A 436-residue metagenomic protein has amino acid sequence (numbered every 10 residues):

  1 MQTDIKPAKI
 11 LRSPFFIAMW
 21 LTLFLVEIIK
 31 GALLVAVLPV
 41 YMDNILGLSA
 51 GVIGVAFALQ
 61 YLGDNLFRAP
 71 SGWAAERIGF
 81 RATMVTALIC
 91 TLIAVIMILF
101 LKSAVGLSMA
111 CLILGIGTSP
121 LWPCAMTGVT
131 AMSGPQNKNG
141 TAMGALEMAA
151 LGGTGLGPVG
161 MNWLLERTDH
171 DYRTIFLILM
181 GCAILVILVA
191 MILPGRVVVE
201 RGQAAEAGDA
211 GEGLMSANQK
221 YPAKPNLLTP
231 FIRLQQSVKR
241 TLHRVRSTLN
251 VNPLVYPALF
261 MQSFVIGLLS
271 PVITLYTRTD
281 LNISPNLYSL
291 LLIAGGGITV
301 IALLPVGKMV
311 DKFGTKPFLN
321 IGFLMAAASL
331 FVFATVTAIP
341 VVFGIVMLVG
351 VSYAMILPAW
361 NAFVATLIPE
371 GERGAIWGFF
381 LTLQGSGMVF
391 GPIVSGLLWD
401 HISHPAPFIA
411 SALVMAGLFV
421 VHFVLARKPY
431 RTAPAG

Functional and structural regions predicted by a protein language model:
M1-S13, E200-V255: Juxtamembrane intracellular "pre-TM" segments in multi-pass secondary transporters
I10-Y61, V251-A258, S263-L281: Helix-loop boundary and gating motifs at the non-cytosolic
Y61-A69, G155, G296-L304, M388-V389: Residue-level signature of mid-helix packing/kink "hotspots" within the transmembrane helices of 12-pass Major
F67-G79, L165, A302-G314, W399: Helix-to-loop junctions at the C-terminal end of transmembrane segments in multipass secondary transporters
A82-I96, P317-V332: Structural signature of the two symmetry-related core transmembrane helices
A94, V105-I113, P340-L348: Paired small-residue
L112-M148, F363: Cytoplasmic helix-loop-helix junction between adjacent transmembrane helices in 12-TM secondary transporters
T174-M191, F408-F423: Symmetry-related core transmembrane helices of the 12-TM Major Facilitator Superfamily/SLC fold
